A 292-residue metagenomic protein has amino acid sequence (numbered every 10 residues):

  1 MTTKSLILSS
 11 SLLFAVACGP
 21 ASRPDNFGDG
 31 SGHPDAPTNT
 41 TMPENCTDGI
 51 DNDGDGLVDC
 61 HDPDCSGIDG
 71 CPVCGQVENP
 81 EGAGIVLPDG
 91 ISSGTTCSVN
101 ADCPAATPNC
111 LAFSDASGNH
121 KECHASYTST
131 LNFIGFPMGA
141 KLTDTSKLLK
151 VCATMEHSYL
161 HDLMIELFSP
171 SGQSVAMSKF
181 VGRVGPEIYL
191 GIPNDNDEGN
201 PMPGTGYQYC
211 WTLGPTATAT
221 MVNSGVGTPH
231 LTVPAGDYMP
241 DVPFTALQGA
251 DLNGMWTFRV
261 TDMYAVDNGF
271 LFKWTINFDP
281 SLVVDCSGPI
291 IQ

Functional and structural regions predicted by a protein language model:
M1-S10: Bacterial N-terminal signal peptides that target proteins for export
T3, P34-P37, G214-A219: Compositionally biased, low-complexity segments enriched in small residues
L12, T40, D48, G54 (+7 more regions): Processing junctions and N-termini across compartments
V16-A17: C-terminal motif of bacterial Sec signal peptides marking the signal peptidase cleavage site
P20: Short, conserved catalytic or interaction motifs in soluble domains
R23-G75: Extracellular calcium-associated, cysteine-rich motifs in secreted modular proteins
P72-Q292: Loop and turn regions of beta-sandwich accessory domains that flank beta-strands and are enriched in small/polar
